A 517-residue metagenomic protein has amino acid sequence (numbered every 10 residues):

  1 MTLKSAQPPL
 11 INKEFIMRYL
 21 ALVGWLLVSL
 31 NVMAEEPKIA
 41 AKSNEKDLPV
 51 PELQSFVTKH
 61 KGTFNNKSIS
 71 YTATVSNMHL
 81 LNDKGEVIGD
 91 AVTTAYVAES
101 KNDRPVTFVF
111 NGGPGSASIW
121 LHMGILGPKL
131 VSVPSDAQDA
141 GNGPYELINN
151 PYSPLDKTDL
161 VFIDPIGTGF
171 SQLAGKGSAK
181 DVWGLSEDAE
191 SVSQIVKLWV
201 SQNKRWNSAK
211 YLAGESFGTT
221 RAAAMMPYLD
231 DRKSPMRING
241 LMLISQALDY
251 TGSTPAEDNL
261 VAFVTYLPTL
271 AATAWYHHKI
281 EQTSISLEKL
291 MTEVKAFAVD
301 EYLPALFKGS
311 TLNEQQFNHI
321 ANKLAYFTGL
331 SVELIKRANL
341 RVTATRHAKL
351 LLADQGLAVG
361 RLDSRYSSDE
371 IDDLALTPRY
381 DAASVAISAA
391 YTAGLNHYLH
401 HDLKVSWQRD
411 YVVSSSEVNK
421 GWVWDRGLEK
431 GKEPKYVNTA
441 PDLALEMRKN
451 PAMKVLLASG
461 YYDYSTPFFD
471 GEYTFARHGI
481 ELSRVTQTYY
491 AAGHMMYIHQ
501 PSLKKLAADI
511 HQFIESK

Functional and structural regions predicted by a protein language model:
E36-S43, G85-D181, A476: N-terminal cap/lid subdomain of alpha/beta-hydrolase-fold enzymes
E52-A95: N-terminal cap/lid segment of alpha/beta-hydrolase-fold proteins
L155, V182-V200: Alpha/beta-hydrolase active-site loop
R205-S216: Alpha/beta-hydrolase fold nucleophile elbow
G214-P227: Glycine-rich nucleophile elbow surrounding the catalytic serine of serine-hydrolase chemistry
D230-L312, N318-K323: A catalytic-pocket lid/entrance helix-loop region that shapes and gates access to the active site across common
I244-S245, D249-A262, L330-E515: C-terminal subdomain of alpha/beta-hydrolase-fold enzymes, centered on the catalytic histidine and its supporting
